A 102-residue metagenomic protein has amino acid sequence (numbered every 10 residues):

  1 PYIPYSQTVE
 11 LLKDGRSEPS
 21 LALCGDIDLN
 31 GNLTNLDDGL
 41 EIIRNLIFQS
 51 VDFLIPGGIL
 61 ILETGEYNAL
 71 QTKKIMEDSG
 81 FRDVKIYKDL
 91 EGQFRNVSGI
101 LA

Functional and structural regions predicted by a protein language model:
P1-L101: S-adenosylmethionine
